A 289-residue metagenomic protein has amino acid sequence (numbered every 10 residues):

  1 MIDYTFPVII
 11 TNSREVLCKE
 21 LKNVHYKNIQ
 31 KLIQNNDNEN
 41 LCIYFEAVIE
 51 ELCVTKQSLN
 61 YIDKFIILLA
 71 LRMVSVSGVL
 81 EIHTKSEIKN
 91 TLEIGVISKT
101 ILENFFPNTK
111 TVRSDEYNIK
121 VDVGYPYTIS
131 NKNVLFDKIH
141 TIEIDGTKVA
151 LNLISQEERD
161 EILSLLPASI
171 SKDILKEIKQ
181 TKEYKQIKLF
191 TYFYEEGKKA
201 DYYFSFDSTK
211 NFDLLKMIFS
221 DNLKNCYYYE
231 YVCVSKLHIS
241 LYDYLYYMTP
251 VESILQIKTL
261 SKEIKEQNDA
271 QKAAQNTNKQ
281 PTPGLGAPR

Functional and structural regions predicted by a protein language model:
M1-K272: An amphipathic, hydrophobic-aromatic interaction surface with interspersed Lys/Arg that forms lipid/phosphate-bearing
K272-R289: Short acidic DE-rich linear segments
